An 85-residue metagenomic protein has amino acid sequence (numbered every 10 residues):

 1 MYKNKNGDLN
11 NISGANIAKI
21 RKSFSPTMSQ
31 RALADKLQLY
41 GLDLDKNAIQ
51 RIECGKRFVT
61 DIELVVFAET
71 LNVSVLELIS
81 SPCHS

Functional and structural regions predicted by a protein language model:
M1-P26: A short, Lys/Arg-rich alpha-helix, primarily the initiator
Y2-G7, E69, L76-S85: Short, charged recognition helix plus adjacent turn of helix-turn-helix-like nucleic-acid-binding domains
A15, R31, N47, D61-L64: Short alpha-helical elements of helix-turn-helix
K22, Q38, C54, C83: Residue-level detection of the helix-turn-helix DNA-binding "recognition helix"
P26-R51: Short alpha-helical DNA-recognition segment
K36, T60-E77: DNA major-groove recognition helix of helix-turn-helix/homeodomain DNA-binding modules
E53, E63, I79-P82: DNA major-groove recognition helix of helix-turn-helix
